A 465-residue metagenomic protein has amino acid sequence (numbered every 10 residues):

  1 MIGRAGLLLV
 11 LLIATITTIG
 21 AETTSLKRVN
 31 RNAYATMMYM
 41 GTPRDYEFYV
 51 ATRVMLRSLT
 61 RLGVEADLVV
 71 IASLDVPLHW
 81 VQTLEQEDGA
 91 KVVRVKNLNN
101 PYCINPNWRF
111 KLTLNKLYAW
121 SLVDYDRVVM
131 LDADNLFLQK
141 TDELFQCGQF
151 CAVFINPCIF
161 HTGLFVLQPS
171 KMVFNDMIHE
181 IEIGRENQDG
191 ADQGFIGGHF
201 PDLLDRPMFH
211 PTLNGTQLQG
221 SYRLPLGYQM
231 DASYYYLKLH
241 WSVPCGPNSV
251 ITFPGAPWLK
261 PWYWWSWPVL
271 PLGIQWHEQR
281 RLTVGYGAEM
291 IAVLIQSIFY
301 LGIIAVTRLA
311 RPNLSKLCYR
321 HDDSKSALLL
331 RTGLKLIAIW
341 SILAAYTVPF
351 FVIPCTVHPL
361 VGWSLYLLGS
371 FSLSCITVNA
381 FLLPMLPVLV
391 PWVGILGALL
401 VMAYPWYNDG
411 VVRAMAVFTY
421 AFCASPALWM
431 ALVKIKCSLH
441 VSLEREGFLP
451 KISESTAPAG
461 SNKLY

Functional and structural regions predicted by a protein language model:
I2-P101, T307-K316, L336-Y465: N-terminal anchoring/stem segment of glycosyltransferases
K27-V29, E85, L112, S121 (+2 more regions): Extracellular/periplasmic catalytic domains that process cell-envelope and extracellular macromolecules
N30, D88, K116, D124 (+4 more regions): Residues that flank catalytic or metal-binding motifs in active/ligand-binding sites
M38, A72, K96, G148 (+4 more regions): Residues at the C-termini of beta-strands that transition into short coil/loop
F48-M55, P77, K116, V173 (+1 more regions): Alpha-helical interaction elements in eukaryotic regulators
L78, K91-C103, K111-N175: GT-A fold catalytic core of metal-dependent nucleotide-sugar glycosyltransferases, centered on the diacidic
F160, K171-I304, L360, L365 (+5 more regions): Catalytic core and acceptor-binding pocket of nucleotide-sugar-dependent glycosyltransferases
L259, Y263-R320, R331-A345, A416 (+2 more regions): Long, low-complexity C-terminal extensions of enzymes
